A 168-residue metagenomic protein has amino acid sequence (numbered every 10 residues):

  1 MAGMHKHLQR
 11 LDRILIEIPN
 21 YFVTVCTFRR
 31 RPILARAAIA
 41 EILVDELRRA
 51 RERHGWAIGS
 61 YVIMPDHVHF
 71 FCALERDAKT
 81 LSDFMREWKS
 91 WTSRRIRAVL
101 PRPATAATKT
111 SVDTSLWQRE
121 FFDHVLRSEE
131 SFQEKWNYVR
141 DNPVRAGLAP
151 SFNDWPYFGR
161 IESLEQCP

Functional and structural regions predicted by a protein language model:
M1-P168: Short catalytic/metal-binding and nucleic-acid-binding patches
